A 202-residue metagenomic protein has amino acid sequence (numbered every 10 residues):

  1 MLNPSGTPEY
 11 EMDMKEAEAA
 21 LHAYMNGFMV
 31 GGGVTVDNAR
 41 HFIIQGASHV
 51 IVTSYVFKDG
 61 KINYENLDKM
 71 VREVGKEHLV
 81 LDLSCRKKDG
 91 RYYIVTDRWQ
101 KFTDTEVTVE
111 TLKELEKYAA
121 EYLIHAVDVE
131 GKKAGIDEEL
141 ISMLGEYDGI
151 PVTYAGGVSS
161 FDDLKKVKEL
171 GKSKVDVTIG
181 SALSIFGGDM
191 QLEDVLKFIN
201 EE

Functional and structural regions predicted by a protein language model:
M1, I51-V52, V80-D82, L123 (+2 more regions): Conserved beta-strand positions in the central sheet of alpha/beta enzyme cores
M1-K15, S54-G60, I124-K133: Glycine-rich, proline-tolerant flexible connector loops at the mouths of alpha/beta enzymes
L2-P4, G33-T35, Y55-F57, S84-K88 (+4 more regions): Active-site beta-loop-alpha junctions enriched in small/polar residues
E11-E18, N63-D68, D104-V109, A134-M143 (+1 more regions): Charged helix-capping and loop-helix junction motifs
E16-H49, E139-V177, E193-V195: Catalytic cores of alpha/beta
N38, K61, K88-Y92, E130-K133 (+2 more regions): Short acidic/glycine-rich loop or secondary-structure boundary segments that cap or lie
I43-V129: Conserved anion-binding
I62-E73, L164-E202: C-terminal helical cap(s) of enzyme catalytic domains, especially alpha/beta-barrels
